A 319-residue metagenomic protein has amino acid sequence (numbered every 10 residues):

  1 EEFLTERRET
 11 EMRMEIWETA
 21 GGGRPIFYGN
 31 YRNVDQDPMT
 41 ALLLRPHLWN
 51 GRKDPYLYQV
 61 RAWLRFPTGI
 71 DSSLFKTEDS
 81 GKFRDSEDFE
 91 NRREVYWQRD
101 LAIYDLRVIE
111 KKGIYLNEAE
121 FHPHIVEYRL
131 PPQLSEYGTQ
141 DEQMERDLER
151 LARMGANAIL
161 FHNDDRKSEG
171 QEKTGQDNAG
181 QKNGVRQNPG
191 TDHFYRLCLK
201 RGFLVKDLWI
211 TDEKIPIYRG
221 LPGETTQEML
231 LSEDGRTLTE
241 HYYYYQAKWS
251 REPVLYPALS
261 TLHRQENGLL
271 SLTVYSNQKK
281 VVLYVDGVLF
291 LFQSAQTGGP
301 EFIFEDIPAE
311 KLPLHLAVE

Functional and structural regions predicted by a protein language model:
E1-E172, Q176-R201, L255-E319: Secreted/periplasmic carbohydrate-active enzymes, especially glycoside hydrolases
G202-L204, I215: Proline-centered loop/turn at the N-terminus of a beta-strand
K206-D212: Aromatic-lined carbohydrate-recognition surfaces of secreted/lumenal glycan-active proteins
D212-R236: Aromatic/acidic polysaccharide-binding cleft in carbohydrate-active enzymes
E233-N267: Short, compositionally biased P/S/T/A/G/V-rich stretches that sit at domain boundaries
